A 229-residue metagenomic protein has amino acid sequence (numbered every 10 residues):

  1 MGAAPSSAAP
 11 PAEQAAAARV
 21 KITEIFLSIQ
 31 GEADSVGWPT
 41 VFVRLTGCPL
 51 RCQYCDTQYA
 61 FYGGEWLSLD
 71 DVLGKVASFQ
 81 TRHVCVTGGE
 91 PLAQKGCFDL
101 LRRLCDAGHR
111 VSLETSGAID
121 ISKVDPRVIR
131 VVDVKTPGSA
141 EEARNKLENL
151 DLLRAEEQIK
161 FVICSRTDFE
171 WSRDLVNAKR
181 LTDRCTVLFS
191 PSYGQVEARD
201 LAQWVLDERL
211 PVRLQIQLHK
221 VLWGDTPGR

Functional and structural regions predicted by a protein language model:
G2-A9: Alpha/beta catalytic barrel-like cores
A8, A15, V20-L27, P39-F42 (+2 more regions): Conserved Radical SAM active-site core
A12-E13, L214: Intrinsically disordered, low-complexity regions enriched in polar/acidic and amide residues
E24, Q30-E32, G224: Domain-level signature for proteins that mediate thiol-based redox and metal-cofactor handling
G31-S35, G47, L206: Short secondary-structure boundary/capping segments within folded domains
S35-G37, L153: A generic structural micro-feature
A93-R229: Conserved AdoMet/S-adenosylmethionine-binding subsite of the radical SAM
